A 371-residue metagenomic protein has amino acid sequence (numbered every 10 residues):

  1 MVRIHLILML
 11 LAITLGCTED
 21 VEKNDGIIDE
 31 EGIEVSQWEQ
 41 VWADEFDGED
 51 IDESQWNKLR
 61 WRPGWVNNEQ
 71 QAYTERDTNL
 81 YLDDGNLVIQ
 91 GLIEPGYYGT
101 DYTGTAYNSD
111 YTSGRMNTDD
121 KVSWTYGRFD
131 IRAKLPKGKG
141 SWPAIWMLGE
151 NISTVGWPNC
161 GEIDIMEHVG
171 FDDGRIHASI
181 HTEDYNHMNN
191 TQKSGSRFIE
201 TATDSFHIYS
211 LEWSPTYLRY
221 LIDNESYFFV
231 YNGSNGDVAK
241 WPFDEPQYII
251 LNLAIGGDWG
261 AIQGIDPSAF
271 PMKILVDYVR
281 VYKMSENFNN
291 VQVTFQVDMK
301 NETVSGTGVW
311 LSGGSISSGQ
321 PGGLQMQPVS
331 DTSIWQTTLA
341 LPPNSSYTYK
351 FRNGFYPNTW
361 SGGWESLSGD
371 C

Functional and structural regions predicted by a protein language model:
V2-M9: Sec-dependent signal peptide recognition, specifically the positively charged N-region followed immediately by
I13-G16: C-terminal motif of bacterial Sec signal peptides marking the signal peptidase cleavage site
E19-F288: GH16 jelly-roll
A43, D47, D52, D83 (+6 more regions): A structural detector for beta-sheet-dominated domains
I131, V291-M299: A short, amphipathic beta-strand motif
H207, S345-Y349: Exposed beta-strand face motif in extracellular beta-rich ectodomains
R219-L221, G308-S312, K350: Beta-strand signatures of extracellular beta-sandwich domains
N301-N344, G354-C371: Aromatic-rich carbohydrate-binding modules that target alpha-glucans
